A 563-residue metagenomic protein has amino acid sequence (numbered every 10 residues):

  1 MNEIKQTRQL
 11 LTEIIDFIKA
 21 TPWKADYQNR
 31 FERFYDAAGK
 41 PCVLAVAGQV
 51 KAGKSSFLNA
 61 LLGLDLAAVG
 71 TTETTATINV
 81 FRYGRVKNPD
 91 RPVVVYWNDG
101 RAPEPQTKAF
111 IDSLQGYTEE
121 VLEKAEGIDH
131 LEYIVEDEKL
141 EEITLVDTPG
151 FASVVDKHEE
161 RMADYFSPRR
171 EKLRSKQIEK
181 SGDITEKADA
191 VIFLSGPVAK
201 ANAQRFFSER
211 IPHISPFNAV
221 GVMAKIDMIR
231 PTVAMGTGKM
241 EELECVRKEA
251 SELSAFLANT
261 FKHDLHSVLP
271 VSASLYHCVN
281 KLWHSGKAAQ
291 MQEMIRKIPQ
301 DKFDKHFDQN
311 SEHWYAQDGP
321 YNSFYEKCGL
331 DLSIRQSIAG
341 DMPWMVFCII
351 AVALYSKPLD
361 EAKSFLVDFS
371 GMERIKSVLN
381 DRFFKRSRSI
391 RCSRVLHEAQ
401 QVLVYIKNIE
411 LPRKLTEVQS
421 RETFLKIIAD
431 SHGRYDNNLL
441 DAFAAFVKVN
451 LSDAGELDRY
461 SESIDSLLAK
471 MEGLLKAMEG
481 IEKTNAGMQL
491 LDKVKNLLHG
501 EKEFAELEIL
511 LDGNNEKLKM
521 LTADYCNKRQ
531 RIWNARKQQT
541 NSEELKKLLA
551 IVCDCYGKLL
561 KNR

Functional and structural regions predicted by a protein language model:
N2-A45, D264, N280-N514: Extended helical scaffolds that flank P-loop GTPase cores
K5-T12, D16, F34-D318, F369-D381 (+5 more regions): Globular "head" domains of long coiled-coil molecular machines
R85-R91, D164-K187, G236-E241, V404-N438 (+2 more regions): Intrinsically disordered, low-complexity coil segments
V271, I390-H397, N541-E544: Short, glycine/acidic-rich hinge or "gate" loops at secondary-structure transitions that mediate conformational
P343-V352, T522-W533: Short glycine/proline-rich, acidic loop/turn segments that cap or connect secondary-structure elements
I509-K519, K537-K546: Short acidic, glycine/serine/threonine-rich helix-capping segments at coil-helix boundaries
Q538-N562: Charge-dense, extended regions
